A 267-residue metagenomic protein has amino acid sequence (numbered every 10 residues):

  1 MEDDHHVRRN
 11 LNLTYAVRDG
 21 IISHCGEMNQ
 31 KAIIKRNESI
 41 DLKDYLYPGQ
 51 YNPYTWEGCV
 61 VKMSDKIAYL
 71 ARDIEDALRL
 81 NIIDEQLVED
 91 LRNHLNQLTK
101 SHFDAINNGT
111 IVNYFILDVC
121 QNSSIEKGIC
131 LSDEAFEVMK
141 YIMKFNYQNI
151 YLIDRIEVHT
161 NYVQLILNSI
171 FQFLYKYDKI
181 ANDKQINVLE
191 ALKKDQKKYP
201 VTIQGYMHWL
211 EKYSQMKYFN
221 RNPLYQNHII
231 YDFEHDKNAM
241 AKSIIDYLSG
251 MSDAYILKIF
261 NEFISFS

Functional and structural regions predicted by a protein language model:
M1-S267: Histidine-centered, transition-metal-coordinating active-site segments
